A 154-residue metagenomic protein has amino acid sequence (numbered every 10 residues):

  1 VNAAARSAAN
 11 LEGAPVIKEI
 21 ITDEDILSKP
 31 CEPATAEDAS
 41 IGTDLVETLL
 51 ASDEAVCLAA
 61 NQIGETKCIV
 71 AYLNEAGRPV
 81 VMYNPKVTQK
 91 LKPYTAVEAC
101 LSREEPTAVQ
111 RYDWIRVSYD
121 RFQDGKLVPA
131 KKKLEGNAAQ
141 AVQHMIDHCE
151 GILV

Functional and structural regions predicted by a protein language model:
A5-V154: Positively charged
